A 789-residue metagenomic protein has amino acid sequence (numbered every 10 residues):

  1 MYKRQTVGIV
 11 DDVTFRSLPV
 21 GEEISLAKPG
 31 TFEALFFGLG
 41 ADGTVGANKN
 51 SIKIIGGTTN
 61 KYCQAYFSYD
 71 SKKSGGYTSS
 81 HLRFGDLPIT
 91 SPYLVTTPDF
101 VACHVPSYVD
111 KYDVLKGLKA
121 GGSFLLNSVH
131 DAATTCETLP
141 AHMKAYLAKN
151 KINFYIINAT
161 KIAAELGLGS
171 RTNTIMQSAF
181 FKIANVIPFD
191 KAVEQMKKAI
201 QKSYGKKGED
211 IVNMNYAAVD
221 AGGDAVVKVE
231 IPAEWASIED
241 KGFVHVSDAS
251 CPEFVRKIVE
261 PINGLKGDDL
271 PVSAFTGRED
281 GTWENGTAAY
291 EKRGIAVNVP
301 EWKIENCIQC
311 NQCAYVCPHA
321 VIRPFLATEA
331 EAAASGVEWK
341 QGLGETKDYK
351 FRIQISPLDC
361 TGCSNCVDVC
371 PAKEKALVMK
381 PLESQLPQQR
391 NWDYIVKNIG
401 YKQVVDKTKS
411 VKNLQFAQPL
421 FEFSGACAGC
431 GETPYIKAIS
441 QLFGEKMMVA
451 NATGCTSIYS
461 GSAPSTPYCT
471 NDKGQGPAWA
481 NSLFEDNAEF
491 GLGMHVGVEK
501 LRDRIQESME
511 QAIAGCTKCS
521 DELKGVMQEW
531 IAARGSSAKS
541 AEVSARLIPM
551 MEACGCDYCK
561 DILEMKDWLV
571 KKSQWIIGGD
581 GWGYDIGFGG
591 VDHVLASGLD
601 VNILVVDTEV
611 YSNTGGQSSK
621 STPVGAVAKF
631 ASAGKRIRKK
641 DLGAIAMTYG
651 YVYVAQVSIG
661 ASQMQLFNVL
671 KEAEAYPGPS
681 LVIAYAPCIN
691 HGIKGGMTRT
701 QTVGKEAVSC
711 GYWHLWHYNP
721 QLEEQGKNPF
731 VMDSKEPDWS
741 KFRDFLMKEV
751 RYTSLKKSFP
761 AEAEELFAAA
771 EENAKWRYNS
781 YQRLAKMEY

Functional and structural regions predicted by a protein language model:
M1-Y2: Conserved small/polar residues in nucleotide/adenosyl-binding loops
V13-T14, D42-G46, K72-S74, V109-K111 (+14 more regions): Flexible loop/turn segments at secondary-structure boundaries
L18-L26, F32-A120, Q312, E432-M448 (+4 more regions): Thiamine diphosphate
K28-G40, T44-E260, E331-G336, Q617 (+2 more regions): Active-site cofactor/cluster-binding pocket
F67-V105, E209, V219-D220, S465-G515 (+3 more regions): A structural-propensity feature for long, helix-poor, extended segments
V114, C556, V570-I576, D585-N602 (+1 more regions): Glycine-rich ThDP/TPP pyrophosphate-binding loop and its adjacent helix/strand module within ThDP-dependent enzymes
S123-V129, A452, I603-D607: Short internal beta-strands
A192-M196, G205-C360, V367-W575, A626 (+8 more regions): Ferredoxin-type iron-sulfur electron-transfer modules and their immediate structural context
